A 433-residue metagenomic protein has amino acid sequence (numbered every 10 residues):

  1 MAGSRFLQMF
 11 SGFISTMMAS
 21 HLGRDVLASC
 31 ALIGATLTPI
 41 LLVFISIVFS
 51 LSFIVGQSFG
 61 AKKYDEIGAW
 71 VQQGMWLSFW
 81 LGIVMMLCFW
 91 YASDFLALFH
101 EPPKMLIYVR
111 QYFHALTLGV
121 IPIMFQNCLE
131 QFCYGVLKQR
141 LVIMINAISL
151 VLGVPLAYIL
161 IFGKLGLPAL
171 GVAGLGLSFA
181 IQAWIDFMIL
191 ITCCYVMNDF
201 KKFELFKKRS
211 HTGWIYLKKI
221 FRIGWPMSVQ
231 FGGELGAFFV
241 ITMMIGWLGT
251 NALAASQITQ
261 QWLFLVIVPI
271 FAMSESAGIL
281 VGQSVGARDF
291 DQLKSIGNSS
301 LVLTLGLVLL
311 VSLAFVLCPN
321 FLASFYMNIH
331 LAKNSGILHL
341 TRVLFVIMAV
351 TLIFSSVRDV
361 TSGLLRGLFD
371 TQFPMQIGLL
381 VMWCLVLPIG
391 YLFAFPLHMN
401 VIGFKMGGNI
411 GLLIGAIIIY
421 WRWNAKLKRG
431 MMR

Functional and structural regions predicted by a protein language model:
M1, V55-I121, L152, L167-W225 (+2 more regions): Short alpha-helical transmembrane segments in multi-pass integral membrane proteins
M1-S15, A115, Q126, S149 (+5 more regions): Transmembrane helical elements of multi-pass membrane transporters/channels
R5, T16-M17, F53, S93-D94 (+14 more regions): Transmembrane alpha-helix boundary and packing residues in multipass membrane permease domains and related
L7-Q8, F44, V84-M85, I121-I123 (+8 more regions): Alpha-helical transmembrane segments of multi-pass membrane transport proteins
M9-A28, A97-P103, I159-L170, G232-L265 (+4 more regions): Helix-terminus/linker motif at the lipid-water interface of multi-pass membrane proteins
F13-T16, L27-M86, W90, I123-V142 (+2 more regions): Small-residue-rich hydrophobic transmembrane alpha-helices
R24-A35, V109, F113, G176 (+3 more regions): Small-residue hotspots at the loop-to-helix junctions and early N-terminal turns of transmembrane alpha-helices
V48, S52, L116-G135, V142-L150 (+6 more regions): Short runs within selected transmembrane alpha-helices of multi-pass transporters and secretion channels
